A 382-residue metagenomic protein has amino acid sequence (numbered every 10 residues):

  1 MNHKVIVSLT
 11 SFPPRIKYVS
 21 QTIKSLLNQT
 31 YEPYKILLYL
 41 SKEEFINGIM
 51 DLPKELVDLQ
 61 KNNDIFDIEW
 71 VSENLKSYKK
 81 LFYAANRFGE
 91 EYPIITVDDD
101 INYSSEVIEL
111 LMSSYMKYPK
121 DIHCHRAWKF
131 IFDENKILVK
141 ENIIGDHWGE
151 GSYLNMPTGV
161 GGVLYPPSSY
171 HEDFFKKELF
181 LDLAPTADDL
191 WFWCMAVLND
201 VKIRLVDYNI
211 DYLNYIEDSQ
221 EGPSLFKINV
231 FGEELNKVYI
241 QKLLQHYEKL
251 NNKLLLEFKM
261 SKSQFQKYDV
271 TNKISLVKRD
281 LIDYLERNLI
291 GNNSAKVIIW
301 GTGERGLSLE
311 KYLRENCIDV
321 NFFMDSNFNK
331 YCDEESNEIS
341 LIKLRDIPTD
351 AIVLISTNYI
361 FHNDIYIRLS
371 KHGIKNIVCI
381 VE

Functional and structural regions predicted by a protein language model:
M1-N28: N-proximal low-complexity "stem/linker" segments adjacent to membrane-targeting elements
H3, Y18-T22, L179-Q264: C-terminal catalytic/acceptor-binding lobe
K4-S8, K35, W191: Cell-envelope/extracellular polymer assembly enzymes that use nucleotide-activated donors
I23-Y34, K42-E43: Short, acidic, metal-binding catalytic loop of nucleotide-sugar glycosyltransferases
S41-Y92: Active-site-proximal specificity loops/subdomain of glycosyltransferases
A84, S104-K177: Conserved catalytic core of nucleotide-sugar-dependent glycosyltransferases
E91-I101: Short beta-strand-to-loop acidic/aromatic patch adjacent to the donor-nucleotide binding site
S261-E382: Hydrophobic, well-ordered beta-alpha structural blocks that scaffold small-molecule cofactor pockets
